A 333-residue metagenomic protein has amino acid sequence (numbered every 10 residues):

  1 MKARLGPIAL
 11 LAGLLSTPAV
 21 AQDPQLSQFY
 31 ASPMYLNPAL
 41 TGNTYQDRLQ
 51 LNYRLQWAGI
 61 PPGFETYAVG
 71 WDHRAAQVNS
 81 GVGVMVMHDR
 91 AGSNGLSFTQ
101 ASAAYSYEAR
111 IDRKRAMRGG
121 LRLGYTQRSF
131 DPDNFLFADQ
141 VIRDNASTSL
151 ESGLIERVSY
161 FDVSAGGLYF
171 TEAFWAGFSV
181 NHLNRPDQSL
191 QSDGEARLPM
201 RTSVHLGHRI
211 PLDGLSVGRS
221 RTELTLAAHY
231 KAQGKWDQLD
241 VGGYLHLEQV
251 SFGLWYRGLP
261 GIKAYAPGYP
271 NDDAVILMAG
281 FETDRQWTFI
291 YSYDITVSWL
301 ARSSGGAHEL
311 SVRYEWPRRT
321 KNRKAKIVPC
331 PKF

Functional and structural regions predicted by a protein language model:
M1-I8: Bacterial N-terminal signal peptides that target proteins for export
I8-S16: Bacterial N-terminal signal peptides
T17-A21: Sec/Tat signal peptide C-region and signal peptidase I cleavage site
Q22-F333: Subset of outer-membrane beta-barrel
